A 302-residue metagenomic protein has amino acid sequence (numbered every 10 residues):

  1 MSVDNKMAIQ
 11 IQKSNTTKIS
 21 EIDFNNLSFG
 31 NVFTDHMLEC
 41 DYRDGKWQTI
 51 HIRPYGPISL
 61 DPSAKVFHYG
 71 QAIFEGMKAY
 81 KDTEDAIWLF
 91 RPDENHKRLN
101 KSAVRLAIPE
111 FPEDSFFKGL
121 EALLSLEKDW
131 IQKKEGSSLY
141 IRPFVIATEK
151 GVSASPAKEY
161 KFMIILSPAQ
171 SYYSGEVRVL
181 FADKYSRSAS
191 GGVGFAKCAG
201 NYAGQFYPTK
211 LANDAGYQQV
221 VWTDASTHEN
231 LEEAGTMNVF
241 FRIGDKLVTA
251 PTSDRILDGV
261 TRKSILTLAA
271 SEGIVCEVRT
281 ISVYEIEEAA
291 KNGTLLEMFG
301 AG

Functional and structural regions predicted by a protein language model:
M1-L123, G151-G302: Helix-start/capping segments and mature chain N-termini
S115, L123-K134: Charged, gly/pro-rich active-site loop segments
L126, I146-T148: Intrinsically disordered, low-complexity linker/loop segments enriched in Gly/Pro and charged/polar residues
Q132-I146: Extended, Lys/Arg-enriched charged tracts that mediate electrostatic binding to polyanionic substrates
